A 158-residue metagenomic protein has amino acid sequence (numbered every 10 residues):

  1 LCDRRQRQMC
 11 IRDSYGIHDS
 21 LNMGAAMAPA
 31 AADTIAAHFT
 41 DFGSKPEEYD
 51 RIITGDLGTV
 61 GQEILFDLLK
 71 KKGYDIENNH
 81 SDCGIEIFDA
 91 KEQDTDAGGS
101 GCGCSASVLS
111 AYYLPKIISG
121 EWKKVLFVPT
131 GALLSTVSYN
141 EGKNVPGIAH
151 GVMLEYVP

Functional and structural regions predicted by a protein language model:
L1-R7, I11: Single conserved hydrophobic/aromatic residue that forms the stacking wall/gate of nucleotide- or nucleobase-binding
R5, G16-H18, I64-L65: A short secondary-structure junction signal
R12-T40: Active-site glycine-rich loop that binds ribose-phosphate moieties when present
G24-A28, F39, D50-P158: Claisen-condensing/thiolase-fold acyl-transfer catalytic domains that form or cleave C-C bonds in fatty acid
